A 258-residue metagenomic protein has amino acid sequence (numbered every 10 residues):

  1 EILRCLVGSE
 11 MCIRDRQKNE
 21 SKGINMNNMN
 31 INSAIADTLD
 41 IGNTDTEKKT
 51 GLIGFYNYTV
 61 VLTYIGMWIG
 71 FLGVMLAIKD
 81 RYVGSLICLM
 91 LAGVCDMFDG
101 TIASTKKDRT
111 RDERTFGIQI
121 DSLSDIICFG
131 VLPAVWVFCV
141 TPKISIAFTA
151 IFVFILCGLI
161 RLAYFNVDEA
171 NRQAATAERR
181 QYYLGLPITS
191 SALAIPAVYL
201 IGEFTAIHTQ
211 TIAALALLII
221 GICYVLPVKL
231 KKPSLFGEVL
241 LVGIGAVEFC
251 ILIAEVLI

Functional and structural regions predicted by a protein language model:
E1-D15: Single conserved hydrophobic/aromatic residue that forms the stacking wall/gate of nucleotide- or nucleobase-binding
K18-N19, N27-T44, Q173-I258: C-terminal membrane-associated helical module and adjoining short loops/tails
T38-T50, F98-T115, Y164-Q181: Cytosolic, membrane-interface loops and tails of multi-pass inner-membrane proteins
V61-Q119, A150-I155, A216: Membrane-embedded alpha-helical segments that form the functional core of polytopic membrane enzymes, especially those
L62-Y64, D121-I126, Y182-L193: Membrane-interface loop-to-helix entry segments
L72-I87, I127, V131-F152, A197-I212 (+1 more regions): Helix-coil boundary and interhelical linker segments in multi-pass alpha-helical membrane proteins
D96, I155-D168, L218-K231: Transmembrane alpha-helical segments that form the membrane-embedded catalytic/substrate-channel core of multi-pass
G100-I144: Basic, amphipathic juxtamembrane/active-site segments that coordinate anionic phosphate or diphosphate groups
